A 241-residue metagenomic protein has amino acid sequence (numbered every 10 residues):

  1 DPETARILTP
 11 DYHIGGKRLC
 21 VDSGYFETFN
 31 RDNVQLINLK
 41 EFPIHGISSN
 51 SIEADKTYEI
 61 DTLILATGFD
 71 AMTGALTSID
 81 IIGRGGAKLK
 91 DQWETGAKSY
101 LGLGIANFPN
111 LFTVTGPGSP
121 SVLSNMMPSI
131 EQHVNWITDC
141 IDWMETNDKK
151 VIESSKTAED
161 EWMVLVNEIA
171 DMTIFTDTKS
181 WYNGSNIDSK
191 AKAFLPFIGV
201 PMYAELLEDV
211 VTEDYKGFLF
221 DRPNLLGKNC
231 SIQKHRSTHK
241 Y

Functional and structural regions predicted by a protein language model:
D1-Y241: N-terminal FAD-binding dinucleotide-binding subdomain shared by FAD-dependent oxidases/monooxygenases
